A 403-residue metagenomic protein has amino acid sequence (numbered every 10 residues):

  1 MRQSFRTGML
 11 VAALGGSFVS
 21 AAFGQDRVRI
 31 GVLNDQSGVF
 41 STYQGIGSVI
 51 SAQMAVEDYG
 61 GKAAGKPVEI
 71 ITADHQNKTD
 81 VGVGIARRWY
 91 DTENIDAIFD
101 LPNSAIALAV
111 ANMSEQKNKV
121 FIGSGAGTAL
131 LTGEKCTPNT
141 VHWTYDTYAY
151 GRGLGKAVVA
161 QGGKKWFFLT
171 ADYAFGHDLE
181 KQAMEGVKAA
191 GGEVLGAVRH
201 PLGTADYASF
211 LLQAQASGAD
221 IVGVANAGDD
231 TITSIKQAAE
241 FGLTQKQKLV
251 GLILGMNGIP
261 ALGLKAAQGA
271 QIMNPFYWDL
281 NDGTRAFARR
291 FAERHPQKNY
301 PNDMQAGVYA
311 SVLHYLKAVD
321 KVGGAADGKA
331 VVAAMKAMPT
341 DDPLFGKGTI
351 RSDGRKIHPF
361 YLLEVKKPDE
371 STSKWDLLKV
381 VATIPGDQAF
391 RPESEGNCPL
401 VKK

Functional and structural regions predicted by a protein language model:
Q3, G8, F23-K403: Extracytosolic ligand-binding ectodomains
G8-F18: Bacterial N-terminal signal peptides
